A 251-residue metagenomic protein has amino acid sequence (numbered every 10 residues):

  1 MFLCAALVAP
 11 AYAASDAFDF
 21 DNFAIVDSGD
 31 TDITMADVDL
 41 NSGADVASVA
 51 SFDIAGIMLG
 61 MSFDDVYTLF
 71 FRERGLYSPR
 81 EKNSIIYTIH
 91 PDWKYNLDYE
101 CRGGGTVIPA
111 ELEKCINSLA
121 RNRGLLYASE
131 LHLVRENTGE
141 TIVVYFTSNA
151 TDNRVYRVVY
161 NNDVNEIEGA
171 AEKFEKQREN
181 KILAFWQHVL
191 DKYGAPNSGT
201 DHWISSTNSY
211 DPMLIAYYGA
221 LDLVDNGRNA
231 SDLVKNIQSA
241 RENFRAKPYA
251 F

Functional and structural regions predicted by a protein language model:
M1-V8: Bacterial N-terminal signal peptides
V8, G105-T106, L119: Extracellular/secretory pathway and lumenal proteins
A9-A13: Sec/Tat signal peptide C-region and signal peptidase I cleavage site
A14-T106, L112-E113, N137-V143, N149-F251: Non-cytosolic coordination micro-motifs
A120-H132: Short, hydrophobic/aromatic-rich segments at coil-to-beta transitions
